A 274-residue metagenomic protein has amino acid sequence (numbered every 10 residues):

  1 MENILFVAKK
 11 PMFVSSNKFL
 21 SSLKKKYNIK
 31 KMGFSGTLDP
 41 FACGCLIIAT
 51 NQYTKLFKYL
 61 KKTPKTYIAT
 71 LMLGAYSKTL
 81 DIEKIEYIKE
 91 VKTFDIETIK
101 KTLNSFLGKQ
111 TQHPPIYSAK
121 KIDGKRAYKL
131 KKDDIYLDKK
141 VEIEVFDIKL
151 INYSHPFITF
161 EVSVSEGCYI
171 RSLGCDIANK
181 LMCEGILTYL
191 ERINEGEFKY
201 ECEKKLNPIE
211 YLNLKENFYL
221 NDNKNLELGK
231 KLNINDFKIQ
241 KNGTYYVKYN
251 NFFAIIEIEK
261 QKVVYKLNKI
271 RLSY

Functional and structural regions predicted by a protein language model:
M1-F13, N17-L38, A42-C45, T63 (+2 more regions): Accessory RNA 3′-end/elbow-binding domains used by RNA modification enzymes
K10, L71-L73, K132, N152 (+1 more regions): Short, structured patches in soluble enzyme cores that scaffold and shape functional sites
I48: Phosphate-centric recognition/catalysis
N51-T54, A75-Y76: Short, charged/polar surface micro-motifs in flexible loops or helix N-caps
Y59-P114: Acidic, low-complexity central loop/insert segments
K109-L130: Long, charge-dense, solvent-exposed interaction surfaces that engage phosphate-rich ligands
R126, P156-E197: Pseudouridine synthase
D133-N152, E191-K199: Pepsin-like aspartyl protease folds
